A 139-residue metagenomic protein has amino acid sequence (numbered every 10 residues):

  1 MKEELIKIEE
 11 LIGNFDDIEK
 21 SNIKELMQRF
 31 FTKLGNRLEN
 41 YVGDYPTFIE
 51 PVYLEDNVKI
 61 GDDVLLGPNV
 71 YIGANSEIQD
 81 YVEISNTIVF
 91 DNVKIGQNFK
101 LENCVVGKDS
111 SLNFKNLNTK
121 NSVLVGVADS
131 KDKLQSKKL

Functional and structural regions predicted by a protein language model:
M1-Y45, K131-L139: Terminal amphipathic alpha-helical/low-complexity segments used for targeting or macromolecular assembly
N40-L139: Structural signal for interior beta-strand "rungs" in well-ordered beta-sheet cores of soluble enzyme domains
